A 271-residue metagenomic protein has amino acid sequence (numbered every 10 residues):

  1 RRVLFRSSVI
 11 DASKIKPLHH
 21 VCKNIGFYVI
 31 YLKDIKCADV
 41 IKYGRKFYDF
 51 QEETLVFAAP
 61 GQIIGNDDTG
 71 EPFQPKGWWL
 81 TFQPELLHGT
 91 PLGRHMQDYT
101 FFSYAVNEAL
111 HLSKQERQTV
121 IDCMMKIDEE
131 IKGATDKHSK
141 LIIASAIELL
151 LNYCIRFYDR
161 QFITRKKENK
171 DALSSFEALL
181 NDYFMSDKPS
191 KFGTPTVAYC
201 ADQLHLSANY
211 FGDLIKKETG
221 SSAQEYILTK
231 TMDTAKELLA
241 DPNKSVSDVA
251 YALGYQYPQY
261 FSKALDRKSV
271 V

Functional and structural regions predicted by a protein language model:
V3-L4: Short, small-residue-biased leader/transition segments that mark boundaries at the very start of proteins
S8-S103, D136: N-terminal regulatory/effector-sensing and dimerization cores that precede helix-turn-helix DNA-binding domains
F101-E148, Y153: Amphipathic alpha-helical segments enriched in hydrophobic/aromatic residues interleaved with Lys/Arg
K166-L206, E225-K244: A short, Lys/Arg-enriched amphipathic alpha-helix from helix-turn-helix/homeodomain DNA-binding modules
A198, N209, S245-S247, P258-Q259: Residues within helix-turn-helix
F211, Y260-F261, L265: Short hydrophobic/aromatic patch on the recognition helix
K217-Q256, K268: Terminal helix-turn-helix DNA-binding modules in bacterial transcription factors
